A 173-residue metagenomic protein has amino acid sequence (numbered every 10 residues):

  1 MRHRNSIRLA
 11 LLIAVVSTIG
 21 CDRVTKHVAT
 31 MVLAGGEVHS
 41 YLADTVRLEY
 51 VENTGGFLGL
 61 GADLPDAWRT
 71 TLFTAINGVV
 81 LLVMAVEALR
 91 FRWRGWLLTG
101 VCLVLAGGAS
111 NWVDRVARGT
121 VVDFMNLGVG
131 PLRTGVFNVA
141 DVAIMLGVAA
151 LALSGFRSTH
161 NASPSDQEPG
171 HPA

Functional and structural regions predicted by a protein language model:
M1-A173: Alpha-helical transmembrane bundles and membrane-interface segments of multipass inner-membrane proteins
